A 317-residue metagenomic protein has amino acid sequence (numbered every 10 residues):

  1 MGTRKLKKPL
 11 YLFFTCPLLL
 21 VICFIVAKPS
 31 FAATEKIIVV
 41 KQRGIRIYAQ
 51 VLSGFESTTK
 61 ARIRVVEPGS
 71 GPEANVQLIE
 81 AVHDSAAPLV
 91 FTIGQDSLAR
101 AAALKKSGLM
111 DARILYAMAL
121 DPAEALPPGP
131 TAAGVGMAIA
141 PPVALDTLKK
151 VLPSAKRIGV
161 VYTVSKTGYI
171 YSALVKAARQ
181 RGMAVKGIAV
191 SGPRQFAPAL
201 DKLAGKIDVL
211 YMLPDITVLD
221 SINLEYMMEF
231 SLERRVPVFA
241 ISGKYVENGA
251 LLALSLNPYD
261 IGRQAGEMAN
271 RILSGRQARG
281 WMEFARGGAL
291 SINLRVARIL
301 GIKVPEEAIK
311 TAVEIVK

Functional and structural regions predicted by a protein language model:
M1-Y11: N-terminal secretory signal peptides that target proteins for export/translocation
F13-I25: Bacterial N-terminal signal peptides
V26-A32: Signal peptide processing junction and immediate N-terminal pro/mature segment of secreted/exported proteins
A32-K317: Short hydrophobic alpha-helices and adjacent helix-cap/hinge residues
